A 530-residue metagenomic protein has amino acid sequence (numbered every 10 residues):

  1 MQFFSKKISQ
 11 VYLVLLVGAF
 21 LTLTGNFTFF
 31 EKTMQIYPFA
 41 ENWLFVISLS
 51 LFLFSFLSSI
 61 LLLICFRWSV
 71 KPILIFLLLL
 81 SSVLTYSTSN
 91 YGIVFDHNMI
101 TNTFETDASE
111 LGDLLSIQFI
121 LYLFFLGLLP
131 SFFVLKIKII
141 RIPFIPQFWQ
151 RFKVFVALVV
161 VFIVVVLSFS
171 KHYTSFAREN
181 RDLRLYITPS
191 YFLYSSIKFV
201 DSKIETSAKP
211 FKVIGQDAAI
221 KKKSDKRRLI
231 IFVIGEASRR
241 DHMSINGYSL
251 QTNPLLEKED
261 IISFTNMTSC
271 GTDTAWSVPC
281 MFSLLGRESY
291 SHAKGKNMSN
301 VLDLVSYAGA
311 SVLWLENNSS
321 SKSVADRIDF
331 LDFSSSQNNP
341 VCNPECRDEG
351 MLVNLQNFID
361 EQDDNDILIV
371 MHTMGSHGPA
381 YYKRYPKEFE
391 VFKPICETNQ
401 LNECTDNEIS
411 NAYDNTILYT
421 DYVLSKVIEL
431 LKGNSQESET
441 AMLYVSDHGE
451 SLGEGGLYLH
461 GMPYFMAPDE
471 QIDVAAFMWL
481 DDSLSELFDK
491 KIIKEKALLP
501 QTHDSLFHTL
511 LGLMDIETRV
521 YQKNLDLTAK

Functional and structural regions predicted by a protein language model:
F3, Q10-L13, G25-Y122, L128-K530: Catalytic domains that recognize anionic headgroups
G18-A19: Charged, amphipathic alpha-helical stretches
